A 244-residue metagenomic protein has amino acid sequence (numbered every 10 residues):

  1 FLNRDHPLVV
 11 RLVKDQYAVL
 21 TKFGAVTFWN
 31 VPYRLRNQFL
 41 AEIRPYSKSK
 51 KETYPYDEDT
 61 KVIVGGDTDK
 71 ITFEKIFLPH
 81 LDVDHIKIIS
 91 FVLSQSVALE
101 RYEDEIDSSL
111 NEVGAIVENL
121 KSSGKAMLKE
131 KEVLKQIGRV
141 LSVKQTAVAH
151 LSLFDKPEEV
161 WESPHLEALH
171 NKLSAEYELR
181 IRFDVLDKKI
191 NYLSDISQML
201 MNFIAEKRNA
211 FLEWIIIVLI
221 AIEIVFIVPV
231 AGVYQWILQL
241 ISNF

Functional and structural regions predicted by a protein language model:
L2-P7, R11-K131: Extended alpha-helical interaction modules
V117-L240: Membrane-associated alpha-helical segments
